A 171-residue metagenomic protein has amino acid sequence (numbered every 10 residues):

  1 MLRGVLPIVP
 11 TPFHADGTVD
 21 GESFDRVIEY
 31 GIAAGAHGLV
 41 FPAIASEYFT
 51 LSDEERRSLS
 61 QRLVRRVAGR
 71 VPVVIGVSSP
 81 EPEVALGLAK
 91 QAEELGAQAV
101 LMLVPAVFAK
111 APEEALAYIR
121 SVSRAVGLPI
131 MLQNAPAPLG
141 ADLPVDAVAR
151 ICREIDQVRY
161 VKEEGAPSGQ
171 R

Functional and structural regions predicted by a protein language model:
M1-D142: Active-site beta->alpha loop and helix N-cap motifs at the rims of alpha/beta catalytic domains
R124-A125, P136-R171: Catalytic alpha/beta core domains of metabolic enzymes, predominantly
